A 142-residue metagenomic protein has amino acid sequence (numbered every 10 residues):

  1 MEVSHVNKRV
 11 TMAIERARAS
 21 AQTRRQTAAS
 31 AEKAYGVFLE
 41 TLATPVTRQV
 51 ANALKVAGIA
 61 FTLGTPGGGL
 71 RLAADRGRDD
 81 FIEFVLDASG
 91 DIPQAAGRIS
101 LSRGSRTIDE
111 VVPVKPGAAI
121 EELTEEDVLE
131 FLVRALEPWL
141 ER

Functional and structural regions predicted by a protein language model:
M1, D75-E126: Intrinsically disordered, low-complexity regulatory segments enriched in Ser/Thr/Pro and charged residues
E2, Q26, L42, Q49-A51 (+5 more regions): Short, flexible coil/linker segments at or flanking structured domains
E2, T27, A31-Y35, G64 (+1 more regions): Non-transmembrane, amphipathic alpha-helical segments
E2-R18, Q22, S105-R142: Intrinsically disordered, low-complexity regulatory regions enriched in serine/threonine/proline and acidic residues
R16-A57: Contiguous, amphipathic alpha-helical segments that mediate oligomerization or scaffolding in large protein assemblies
Q26-A28, G68, L140: Conserved non-transmembrane functional hotspots
R48-A96: Amphipathic, interaction-prone secondary-structure segments
